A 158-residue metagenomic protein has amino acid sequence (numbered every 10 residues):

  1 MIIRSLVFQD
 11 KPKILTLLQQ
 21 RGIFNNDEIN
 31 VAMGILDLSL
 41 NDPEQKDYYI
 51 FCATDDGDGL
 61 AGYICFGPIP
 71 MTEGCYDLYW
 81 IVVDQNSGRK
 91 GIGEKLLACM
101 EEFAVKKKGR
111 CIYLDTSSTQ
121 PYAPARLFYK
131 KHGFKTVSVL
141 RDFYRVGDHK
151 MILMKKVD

Functional and structural regions predicted by a protein language model:
M1-I3: Extreme N-terminal starter segment of soluble prokaryotic enzymes
S5-Y79, D84-N86, L97-C99, F103 (+3 more regions): Acetyl-CoA-dependent GNAT
V82, S118-Q120: Active-site-proximal loop/turn and secondary-structure-junction residues that shape catalytic pockets, frequently
R89: Residues in Ca2+-coordinating acidic/glycine-rich loops
A104-S117: Conserved GNAT acetyl-CoA-binding A-motif
D115-S118, K130-M151: Conserved catalytic-core motifs of GNAT/GCN5-like acyltransferases
A125: Helix-turn-helix
